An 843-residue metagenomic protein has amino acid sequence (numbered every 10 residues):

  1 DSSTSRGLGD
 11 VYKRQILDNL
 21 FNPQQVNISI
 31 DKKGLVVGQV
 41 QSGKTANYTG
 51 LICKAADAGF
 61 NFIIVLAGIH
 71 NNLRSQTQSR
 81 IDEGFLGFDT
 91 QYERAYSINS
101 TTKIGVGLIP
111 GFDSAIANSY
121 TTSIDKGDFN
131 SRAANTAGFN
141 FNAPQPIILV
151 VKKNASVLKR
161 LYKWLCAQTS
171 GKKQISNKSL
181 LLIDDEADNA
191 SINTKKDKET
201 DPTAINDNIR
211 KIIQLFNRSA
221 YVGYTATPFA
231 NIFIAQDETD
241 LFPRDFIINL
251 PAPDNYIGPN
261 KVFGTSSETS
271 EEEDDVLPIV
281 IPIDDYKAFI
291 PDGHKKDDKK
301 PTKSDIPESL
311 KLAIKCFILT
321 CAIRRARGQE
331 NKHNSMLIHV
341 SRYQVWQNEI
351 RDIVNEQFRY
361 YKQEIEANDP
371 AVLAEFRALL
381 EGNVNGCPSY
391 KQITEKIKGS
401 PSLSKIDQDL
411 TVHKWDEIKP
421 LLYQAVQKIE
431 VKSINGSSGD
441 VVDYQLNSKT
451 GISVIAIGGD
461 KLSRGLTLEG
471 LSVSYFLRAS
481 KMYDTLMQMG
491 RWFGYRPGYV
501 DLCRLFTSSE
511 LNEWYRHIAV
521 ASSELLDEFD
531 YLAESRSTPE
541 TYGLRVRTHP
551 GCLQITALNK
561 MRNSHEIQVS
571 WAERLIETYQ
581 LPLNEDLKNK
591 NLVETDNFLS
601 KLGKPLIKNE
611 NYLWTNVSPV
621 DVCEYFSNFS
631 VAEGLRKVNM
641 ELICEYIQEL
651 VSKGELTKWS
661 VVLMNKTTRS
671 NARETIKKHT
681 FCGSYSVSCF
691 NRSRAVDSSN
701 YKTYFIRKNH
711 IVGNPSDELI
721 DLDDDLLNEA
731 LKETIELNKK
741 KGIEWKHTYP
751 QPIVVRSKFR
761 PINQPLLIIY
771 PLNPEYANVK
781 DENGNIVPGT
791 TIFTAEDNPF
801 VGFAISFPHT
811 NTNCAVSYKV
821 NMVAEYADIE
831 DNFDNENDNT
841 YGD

Functional and structural regions predicted by a protein language model:
S2-Y12: Single conserved hydrophobic/aromatic residue that forms the stacking wall/gate of nucleotide- or nucleobase-binding
F62-F85: Conserved Walker A/P-loop ATP-binding site and its immediately adjacent core in helicase/helicase-like ATPase domains
T90-G127, K173-Q174, K178-A187, D197-K198 (+7 more regions): Conserved C-terminal RecA-like helicase domain
Y92-G105, K178-D184, N193-R327, S335 (+1 more regions): Conserved P-loop NTPase catalytic core
N118-K178, I192-N193, K198-K211, G459: Conserved RecA-like ASCE ATPase "motif II neighborhood" in helicase/translocase motors
K152, L165, K295-R327, K332-H333 (+2 more regions): C-terminal catalytic or substrate-handling cores of phosphate/nucleotide- and metal-cofactor-dependent proteins acting
V431-E513: Conserved RecA-like P-loop NTPase helicase motor core
A479-Y499, S618, S627-D843: C-terminal accessory/interaction regions of large nucleic acid-associated machines
